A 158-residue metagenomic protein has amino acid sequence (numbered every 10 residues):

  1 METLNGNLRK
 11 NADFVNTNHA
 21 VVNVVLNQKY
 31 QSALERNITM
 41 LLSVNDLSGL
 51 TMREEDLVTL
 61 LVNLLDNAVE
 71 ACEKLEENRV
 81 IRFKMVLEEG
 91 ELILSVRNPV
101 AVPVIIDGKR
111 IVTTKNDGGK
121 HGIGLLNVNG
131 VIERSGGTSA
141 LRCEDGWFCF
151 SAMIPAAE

Functional and structural regions predicted by a protein language model:
E2-G6, N18-L34: Short beta-to-alpha transition helix within the HATPase_c
F14, M40-L60, G119: Conserved short strand/loop->alpha-helix "switch" segment adjacent to the catalytic nucleotide/phosphoryl-transfer site
E54-E77: Conserved ATP-binding N-box helix of the HATPase_c
N78-G90: Short beta-strand/loop element within the Bergerat-fold HATPase_c
L92-G122: Glycine-rich/acidic phosphate-handling loop/turn and adjacent ATP-lid/helix of nucleotide-binding kinase/ATPase domains
V102, E144-S151: Glycine-rich nucleotide-binding loop
I132-E133: Detector for a conserved hydrophobic position within an alpha-helical segment of the HATPase_c
